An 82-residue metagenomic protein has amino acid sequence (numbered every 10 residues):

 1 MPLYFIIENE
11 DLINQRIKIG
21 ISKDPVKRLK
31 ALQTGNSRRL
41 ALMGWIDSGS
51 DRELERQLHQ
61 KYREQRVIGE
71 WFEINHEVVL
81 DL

Functional and structural regions predicted by a protein language model:
M1-L82: Non-catalytic accessory segments flanking enzymatic or RNA/DNA-binding domains
